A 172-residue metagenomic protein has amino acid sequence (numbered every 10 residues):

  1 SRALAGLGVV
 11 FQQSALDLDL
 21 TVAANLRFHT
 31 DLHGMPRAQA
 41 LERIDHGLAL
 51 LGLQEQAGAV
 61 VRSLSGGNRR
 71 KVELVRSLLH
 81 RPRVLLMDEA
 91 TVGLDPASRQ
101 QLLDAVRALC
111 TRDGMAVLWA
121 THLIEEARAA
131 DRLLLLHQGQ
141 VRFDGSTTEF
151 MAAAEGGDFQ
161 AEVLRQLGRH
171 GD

Functional and structural regions predicted by a protein language model:
R27, D31, A38-Q56: Conserved ABC ATPase "signature" region
V60-L64: Conserved ABC ATPase signature
R81: Conserved catalytic motifs of ABC-family nucleotide-binding domains
L85-D88: Catalytic Walker B motif of ABC-type/P-loop ATPase nucleotide-binding domains
Q100-R112: Helical segment within the ABC ATPase nucleotide-binding domain
